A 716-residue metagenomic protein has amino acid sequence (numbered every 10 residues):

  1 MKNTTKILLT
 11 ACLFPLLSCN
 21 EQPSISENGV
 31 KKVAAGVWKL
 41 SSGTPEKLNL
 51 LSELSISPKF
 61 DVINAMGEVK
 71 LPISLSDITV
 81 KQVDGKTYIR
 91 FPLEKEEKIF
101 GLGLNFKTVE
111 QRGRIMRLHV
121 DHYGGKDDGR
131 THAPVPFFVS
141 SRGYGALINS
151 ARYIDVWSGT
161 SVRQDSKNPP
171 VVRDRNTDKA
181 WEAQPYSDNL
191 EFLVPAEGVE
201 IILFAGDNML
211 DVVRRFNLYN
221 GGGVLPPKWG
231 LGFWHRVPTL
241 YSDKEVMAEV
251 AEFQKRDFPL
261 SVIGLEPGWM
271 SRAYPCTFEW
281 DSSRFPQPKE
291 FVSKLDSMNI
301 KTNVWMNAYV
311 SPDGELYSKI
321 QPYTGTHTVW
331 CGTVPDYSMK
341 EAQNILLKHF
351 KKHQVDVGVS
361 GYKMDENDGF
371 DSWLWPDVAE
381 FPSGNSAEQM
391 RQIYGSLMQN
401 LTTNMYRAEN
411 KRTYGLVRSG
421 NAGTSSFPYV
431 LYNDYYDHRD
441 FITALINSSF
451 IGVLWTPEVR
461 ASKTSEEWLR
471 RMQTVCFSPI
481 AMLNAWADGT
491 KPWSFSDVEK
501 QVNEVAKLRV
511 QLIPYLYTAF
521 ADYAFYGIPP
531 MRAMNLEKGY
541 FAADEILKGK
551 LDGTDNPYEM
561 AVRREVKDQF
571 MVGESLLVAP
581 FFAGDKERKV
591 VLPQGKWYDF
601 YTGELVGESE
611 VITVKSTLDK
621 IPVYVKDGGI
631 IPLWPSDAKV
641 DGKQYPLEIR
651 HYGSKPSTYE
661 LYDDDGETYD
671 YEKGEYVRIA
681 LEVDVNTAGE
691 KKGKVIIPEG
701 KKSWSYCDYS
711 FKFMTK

Functional and structural regions predicted by a protein language model:
K2-T10: Sec-dependent signal peptide recognition, specifically the positively charged N-region followed immediately by
L13-I25: Bacterial Sec-dependent signal peptides at the C-terminal "C-region" and cleavage site
C19, I201, P622-V625: Generic detector of short, aliphatic-rich beta-strand segments that form the cores of beta-sheets in diverse domain
P23-D619, D663-K673: Catalytic-domain carbohydrate-binding cleft regions of carbohydrate-active enzymes
K620, V625-K716: Accessory, solvent-exposed terminal regions and/or long lumenal/extracellular loops of proteins
